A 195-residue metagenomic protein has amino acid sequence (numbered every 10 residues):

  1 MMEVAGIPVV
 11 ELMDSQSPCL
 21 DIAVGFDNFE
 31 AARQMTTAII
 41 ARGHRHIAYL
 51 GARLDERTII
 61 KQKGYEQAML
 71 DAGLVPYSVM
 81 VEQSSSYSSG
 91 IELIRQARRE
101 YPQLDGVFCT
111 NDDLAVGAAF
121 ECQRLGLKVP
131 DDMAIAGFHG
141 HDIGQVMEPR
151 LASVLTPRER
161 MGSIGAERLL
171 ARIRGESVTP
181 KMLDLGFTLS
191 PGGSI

Functional and structural regions predicted by a protein language model:
E3-I195: Bacterial carbohydrate/catabolite-sensing allosteric modules
